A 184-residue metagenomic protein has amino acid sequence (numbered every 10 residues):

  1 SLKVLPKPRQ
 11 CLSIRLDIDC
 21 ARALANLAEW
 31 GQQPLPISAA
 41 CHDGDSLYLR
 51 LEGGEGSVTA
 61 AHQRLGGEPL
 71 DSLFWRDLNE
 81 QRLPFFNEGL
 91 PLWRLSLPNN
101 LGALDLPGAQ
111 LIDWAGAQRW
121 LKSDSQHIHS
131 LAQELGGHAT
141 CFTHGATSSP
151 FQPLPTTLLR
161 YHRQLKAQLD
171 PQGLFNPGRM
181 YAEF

Functional and structural regions predicted by a protein language model:
S1-G89: C-terminal substrate-binding/cap subdomain adjacent to the FAD-binding core in PCMH-type and related FAD-linked
G44, E68-F184: Conserved glycine-rich FAD pyrophosphate-binding loop
